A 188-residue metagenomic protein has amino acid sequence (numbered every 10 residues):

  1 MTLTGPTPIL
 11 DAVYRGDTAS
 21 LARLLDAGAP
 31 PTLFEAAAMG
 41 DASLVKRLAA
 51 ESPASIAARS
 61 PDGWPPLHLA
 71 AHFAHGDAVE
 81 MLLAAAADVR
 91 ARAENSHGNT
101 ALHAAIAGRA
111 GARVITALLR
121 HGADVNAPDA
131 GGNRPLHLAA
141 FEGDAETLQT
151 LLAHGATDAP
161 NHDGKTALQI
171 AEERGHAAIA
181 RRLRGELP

Functional and structural regions predicted by a protein language model:
M1-D11, A22-T32, H121, H154 (+2 more regions): Ankyrin-repeat-protein effector appendages
T2-L10, P30-E35, A58-P66, R92-H103 (+2 more regions): Ankyrin-repeat boundary/"N-cap" motif
D11-L21, K46-A49: Repeat-mediated protein-protein interaction surfaces in helical alpha-solenoids
D11-R15, E35-D41, L69-H75, A104-G111 (+2 more regions): Ankyrin repeat A-helix N-terminal signature
Y14, P31-L33, E51-A54, A74 (+1 more regions): Alpha-helical protein-protein interaction modules
S20, L44, D77-A78, R113-V114 (+2 more regions): Conserved ankyrin/ankyrin-like repeat signature
R23-A29, R47-S55, E80-D88, T116-D124 (+2 more regions): Ankyrin repeat domain, specifically the short helix-to-loop turn at the C-terminus of the second helix of each repeat
N126-K165: Ankyrin-repeat and related helical/solenoid repeat scaffolds used for protein-protein interactions
